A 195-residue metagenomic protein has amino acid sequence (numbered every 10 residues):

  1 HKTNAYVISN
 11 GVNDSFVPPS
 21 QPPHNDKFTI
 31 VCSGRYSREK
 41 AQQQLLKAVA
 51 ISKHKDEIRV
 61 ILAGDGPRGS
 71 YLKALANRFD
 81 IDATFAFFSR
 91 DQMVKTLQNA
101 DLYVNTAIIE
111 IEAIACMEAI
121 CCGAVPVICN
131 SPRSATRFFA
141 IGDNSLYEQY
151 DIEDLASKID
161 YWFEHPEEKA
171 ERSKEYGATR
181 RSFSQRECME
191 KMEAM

Functional and structural regions predicted by a protein language model:
G11: Carbohydrate-associated surface elements
P23-K40, L46-V49, I61: Conserved donor-binding/catalytic core segment of Leloir-type glycosyltransferases
S70-F88: Nucleotide-activated donor-binding/catalytic signature segment of Leloir-type glycosyltransferases, i.e., the conserved
F87, K95-A100: Short alpha-helical donor nucleotide-sugar binding micro-motif in glycosyltransferases
I108: Aromatic "clamp/platform" in nucleotide-sugar-dependent glycosyltransferases that forms part of the donor/acceptor
V125-N130: Short hydrophobic beta-strand element within catalytic cores of glycosyltransferases and related nucleotide-activated
I141-I152, Y161-P166: Conserved acidic donor-binding segment of nucleotide-sugar-dependent glycosyltransferases
P166-M195: A charged, aromatic-enriched C-terminal amphipathic alpha-helix characteristic of glycosyltransferases across folds
